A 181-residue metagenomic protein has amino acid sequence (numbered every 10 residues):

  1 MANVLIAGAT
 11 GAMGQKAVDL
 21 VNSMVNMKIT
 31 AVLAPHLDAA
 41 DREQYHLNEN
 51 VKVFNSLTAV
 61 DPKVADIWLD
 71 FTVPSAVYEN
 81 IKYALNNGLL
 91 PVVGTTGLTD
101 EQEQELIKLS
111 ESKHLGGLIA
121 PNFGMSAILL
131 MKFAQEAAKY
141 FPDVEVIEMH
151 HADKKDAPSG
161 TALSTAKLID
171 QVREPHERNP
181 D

Functional and structural regions predicted by a protein language model:
A2-T30, A138-D181: Active-site-lining helix/loop region of Rossmann-like oxidoreductase modules
T10, L33-H36, G97: Residues in the short beta-alpha loop(s) of Rossmann-like NAD(P)-binding domains
S23-Y45: NAD(P)-binding Rossmann-fold cofactor-contacting core
I29, V53, P91-V92, G116-G117: Hydrophobic beta-strand scaffold residues
L47-K63: Short acidic low-complexity segments
K63-N86, G97-Q102: Beta-loop-alpha module in the N-terminal Rossmann-like domain of NAD(P)-dependent dehydrogenases, especially those
K82, T95-G117, F133: Rossmann-fold NAD(P)-binding glycine/threonine-rich loop
L90, E105-G124, P142-V144: Rossmann-fold dehydrogenase core element
